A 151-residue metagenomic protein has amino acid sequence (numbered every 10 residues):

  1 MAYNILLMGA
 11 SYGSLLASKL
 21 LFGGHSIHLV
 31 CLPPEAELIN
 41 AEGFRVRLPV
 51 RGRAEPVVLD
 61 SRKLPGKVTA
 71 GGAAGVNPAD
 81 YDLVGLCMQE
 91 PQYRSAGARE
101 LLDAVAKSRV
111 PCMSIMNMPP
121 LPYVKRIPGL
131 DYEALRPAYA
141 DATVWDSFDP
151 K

Functional and structural regions predicted by a protein language model:
M1-G52: NAD(P)+-binding Rossmann beta1-loop-alpha1 motif at the extreme N-terminus of oxidoreductases
A2-I5, L20-F22, L59-R62, C87-E90: Short linear motifs at secondary-structure transitions and domain/linker junctions
I5-M8, F22, I27-V30, I39 (+6 more regions): Weak global preference for isoleucine
L16-K19, G23, L38-A41, V50 (+4 more regions): Generic local-structure boundary detector
C31-Y81: Conserved N-terminal Rossmann-fold NAD(P) cofactor-binding segment
L64-K151: Rossmann-like NAD(P)(H) cofactor-binding subdomain of soluble oxidoreductases
